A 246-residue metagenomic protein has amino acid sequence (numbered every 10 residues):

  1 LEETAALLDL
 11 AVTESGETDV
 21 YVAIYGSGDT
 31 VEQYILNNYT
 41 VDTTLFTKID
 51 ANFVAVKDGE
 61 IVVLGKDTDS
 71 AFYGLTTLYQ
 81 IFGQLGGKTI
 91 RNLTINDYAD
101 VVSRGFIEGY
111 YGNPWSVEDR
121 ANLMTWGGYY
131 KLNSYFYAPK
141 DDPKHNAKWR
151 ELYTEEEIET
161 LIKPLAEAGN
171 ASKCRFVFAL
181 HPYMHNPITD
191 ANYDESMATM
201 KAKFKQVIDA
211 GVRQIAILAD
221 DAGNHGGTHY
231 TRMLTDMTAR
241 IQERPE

Functional and structural regions predicted by a protein language model:
L1, G28-V31, G112-W115, A222-G226: Short acidic, S/G/P-rich loop/turn micro-motifs used as interaction or catalytic elements
L1-D58, L85-I95: Acidic, contiguous N-terminal accessory segments
E3-L7, W126, P164, D236 (+1 more regions): Amphipathic alpha-helical segments that form well-ordered structural scaffolds and often line/cohere around active
I24-G26, D141, P182, D221: A mature extracytoplasmic/lumenal domain signature
T47-A216, Q242: Feature activates predominantly on carbohydrate-active enzymes
I208-E246: Active-site neighborhood of glycoside hydrolase catalytic domains
